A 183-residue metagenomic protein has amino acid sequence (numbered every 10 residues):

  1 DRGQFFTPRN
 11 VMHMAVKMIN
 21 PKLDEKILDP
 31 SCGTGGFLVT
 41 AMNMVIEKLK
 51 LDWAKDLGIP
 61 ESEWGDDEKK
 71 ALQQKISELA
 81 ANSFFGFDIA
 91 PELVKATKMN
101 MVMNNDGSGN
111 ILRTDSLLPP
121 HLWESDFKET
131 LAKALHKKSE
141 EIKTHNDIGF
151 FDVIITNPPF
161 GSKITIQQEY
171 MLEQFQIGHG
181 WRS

Functional and structural regions predicted by a protein language model:
F5-S139, H145-G149, V153, G161: Conserved S-adenosyl-L-methionine
L51-E61, F160-S183: Mobile active-site "lid"/loop adjacent to the S-adenosyl-L-methionine
